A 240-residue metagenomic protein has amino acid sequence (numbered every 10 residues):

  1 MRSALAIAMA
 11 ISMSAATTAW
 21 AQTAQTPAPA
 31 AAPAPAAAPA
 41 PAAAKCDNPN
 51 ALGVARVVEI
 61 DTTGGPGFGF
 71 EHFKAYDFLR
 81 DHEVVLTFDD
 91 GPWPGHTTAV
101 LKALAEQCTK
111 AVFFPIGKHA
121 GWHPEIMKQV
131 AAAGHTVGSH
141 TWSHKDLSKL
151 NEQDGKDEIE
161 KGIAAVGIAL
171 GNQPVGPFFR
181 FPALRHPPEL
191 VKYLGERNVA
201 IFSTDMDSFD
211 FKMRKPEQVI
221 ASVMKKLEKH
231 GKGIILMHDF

Functional and structural regions predicted by a protein language model:
M1-V85, K102-A111, H230-F240: Terminal accessory/targeting
S3, A10, V58-T63, M127 (+6 more regions): Homeobox/homeodomain signature
N48-D154, K161-I168, N172-G176: Active-site beta->alpha N-cap acidic-glycine motif
F88-G91, F114-K118, T141-W142, R180-L184 (+2 more regions): Active-site-proximal beta-strand/loop segments in catalytic clefts of secreted hydrolases
H96, K145-G171, R185-K232: Alpha-helical scaffold elements lining the catalytic groove of polysaccharide deacetylases
